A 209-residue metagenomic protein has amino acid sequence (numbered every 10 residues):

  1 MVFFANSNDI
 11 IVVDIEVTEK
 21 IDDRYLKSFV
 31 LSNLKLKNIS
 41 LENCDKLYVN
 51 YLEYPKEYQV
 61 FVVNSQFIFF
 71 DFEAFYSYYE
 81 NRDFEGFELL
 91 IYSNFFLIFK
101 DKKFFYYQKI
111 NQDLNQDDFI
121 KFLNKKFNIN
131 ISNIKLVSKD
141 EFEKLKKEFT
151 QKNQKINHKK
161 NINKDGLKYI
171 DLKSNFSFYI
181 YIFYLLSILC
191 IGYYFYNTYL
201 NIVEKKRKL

Functional and structural regions predicted by a protein language model:
M1-L209: Hydrophobic/aromatic-enriched cytosolic interaction surfaces used to assemble or bind macromolecules
